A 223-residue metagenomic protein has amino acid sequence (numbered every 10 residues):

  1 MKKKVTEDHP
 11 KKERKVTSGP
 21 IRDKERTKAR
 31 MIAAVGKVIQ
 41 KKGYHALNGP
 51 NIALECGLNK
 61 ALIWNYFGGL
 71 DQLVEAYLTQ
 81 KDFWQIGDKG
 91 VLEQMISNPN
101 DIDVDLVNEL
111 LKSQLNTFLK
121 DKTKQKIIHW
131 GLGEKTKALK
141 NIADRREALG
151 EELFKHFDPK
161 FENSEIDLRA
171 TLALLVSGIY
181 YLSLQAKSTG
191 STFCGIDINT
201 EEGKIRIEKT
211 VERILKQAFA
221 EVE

Functional and structural regions predicted by a protein language model:
M1-R26: N-terminal intrinsically disordered/low-complexity leader segments
K2, R30, V38-Q72, A76: Helix-turn-helix
K24-G36, I52, Y77-K81, Q85: Generic hydrophobic, amphipathic alpha-helix propensity
Q80, W84, T117, D121 (+4 more regions): Phosphate/oxyanion-binding loops and surfaces in catalytic or ligand/nucleic-acid-binding neighborhoods
Q85-G90, I127, G133-E162, R169-A170 (+2 more regions): Amphipathic alpha-helical packing segments from all-alpha helical-bundle domains
G90-K120, K124, L168-L172: Hydrophobic alpha-helical connector segments
L115-K140, A186-T192: Amphipathic alpha-helical segments used for helix-helix packing
F157-E212, V222-E223: Hydrophobic/aromatic-rich alpha-helical bundle segments in the mid-to-C-terminal region
